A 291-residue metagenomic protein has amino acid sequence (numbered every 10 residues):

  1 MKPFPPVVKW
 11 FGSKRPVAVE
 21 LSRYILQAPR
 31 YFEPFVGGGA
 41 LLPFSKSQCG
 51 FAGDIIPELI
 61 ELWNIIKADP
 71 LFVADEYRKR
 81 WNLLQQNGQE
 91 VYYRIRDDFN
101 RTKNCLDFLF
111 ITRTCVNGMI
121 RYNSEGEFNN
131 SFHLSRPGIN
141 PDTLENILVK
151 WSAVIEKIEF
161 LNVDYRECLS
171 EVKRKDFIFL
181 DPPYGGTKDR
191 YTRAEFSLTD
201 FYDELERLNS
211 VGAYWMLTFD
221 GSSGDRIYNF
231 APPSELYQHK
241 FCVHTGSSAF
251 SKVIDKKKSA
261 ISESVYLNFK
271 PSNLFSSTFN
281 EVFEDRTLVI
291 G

Functional and structural regions predicted by a protein language model:
M1-V36, A40-L41, S45: S-adenosyl-L-methionine
P29, G50, F177: Hydrophobic "anchor" residues on beta-strands that sit immediately upstream of conserved functional sites
E33-P34, L180-P182: Conserved beta-strand/loop positions that form the S-adenosyl-L-methionine
Q48-E159, S272, N280: Class I S-adenosyl-L-methionine-dependent methyltransferase module
S124-R136, P183-D200: Mobile active-site "lid"/loop adjacent to the S-adenosyl-L-methionine
D164: Conserved acidic residues
C168-V172: Short conserved loop adjoining the S-adenosyl-L-methionine
E195-G291: Long, positively charged, glycine-interspersed low-complexity recognition regions
